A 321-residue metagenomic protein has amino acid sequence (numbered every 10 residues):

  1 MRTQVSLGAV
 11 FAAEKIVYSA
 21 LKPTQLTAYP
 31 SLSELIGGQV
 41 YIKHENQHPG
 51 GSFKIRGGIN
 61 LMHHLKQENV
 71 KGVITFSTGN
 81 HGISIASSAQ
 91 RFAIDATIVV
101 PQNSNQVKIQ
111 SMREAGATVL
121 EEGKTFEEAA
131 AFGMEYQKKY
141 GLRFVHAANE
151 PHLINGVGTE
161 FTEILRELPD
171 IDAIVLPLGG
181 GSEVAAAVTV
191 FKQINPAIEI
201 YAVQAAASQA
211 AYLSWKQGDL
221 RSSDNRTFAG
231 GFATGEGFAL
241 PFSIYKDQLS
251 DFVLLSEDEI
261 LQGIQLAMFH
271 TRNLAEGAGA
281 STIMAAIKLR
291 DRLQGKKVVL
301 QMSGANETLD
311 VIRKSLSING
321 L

Functional and structural regions predicted by a protein language model:
M1-L321: PLP-dependent amino-acid enzyme catalytic core
